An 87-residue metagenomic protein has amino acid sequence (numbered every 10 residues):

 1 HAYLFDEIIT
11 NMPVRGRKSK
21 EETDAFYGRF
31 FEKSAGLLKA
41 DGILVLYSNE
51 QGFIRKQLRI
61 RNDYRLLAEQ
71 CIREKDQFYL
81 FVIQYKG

Functional and structural regions predicted by a protein language model:
H1-G87: Class I S-adenosyl-L-methionine-dependent methyltransferase catalytic core
